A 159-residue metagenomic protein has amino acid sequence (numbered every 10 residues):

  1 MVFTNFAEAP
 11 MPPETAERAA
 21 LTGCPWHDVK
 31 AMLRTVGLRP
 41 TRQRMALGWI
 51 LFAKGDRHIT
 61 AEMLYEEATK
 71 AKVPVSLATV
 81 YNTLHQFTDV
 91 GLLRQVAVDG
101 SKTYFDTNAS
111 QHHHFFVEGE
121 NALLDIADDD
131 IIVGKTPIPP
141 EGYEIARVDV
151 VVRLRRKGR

Functional and structural regions predicted by a protein language model:
M1-A46, F52-A53: Intrinsically disordered, low-complexity serine/threonine- and proline-rich regulatory segments
W49, E66, N82: DNA-binding alpha-helical recognition surfaces that contact promoter or target DNA
T60-K72: DNA-recognition alpha helix
V80-V90: Basic amphipathic alpha-helical segments that dock to polyanions
V90-R159: Non-DNA-binding regulatory cores of transcription-related proteins, predominantly C-terminal effector-binding
